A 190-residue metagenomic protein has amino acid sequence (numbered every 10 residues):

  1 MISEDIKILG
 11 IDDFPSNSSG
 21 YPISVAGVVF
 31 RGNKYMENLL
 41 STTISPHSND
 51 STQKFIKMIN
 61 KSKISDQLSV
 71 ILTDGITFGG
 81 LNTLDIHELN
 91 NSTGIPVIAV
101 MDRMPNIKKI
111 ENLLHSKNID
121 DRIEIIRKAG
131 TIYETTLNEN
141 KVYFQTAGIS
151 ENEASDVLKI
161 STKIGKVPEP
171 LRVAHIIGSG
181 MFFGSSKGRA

Functional and structural regions predicted by a protein language model:
M1-S18: Two-metal-ion RNase H-like nuclease active-site motif
S3, P22, P46, D50-K54 (+5 more regions): Conserved active-site and cofactor/substrate-binding residues in soluble primary-metabolism enzymes
I11-D12, S69-G75, I98-M101: Short glycine-rich or small-residue beta-strand-to-loop segments that form or flank ligand, phosphate, metal/Fe-S
F14-S18, G75-L84, R103-N106, I149-E151: Gly/Ser/Thr-rich loops at beta-strand to alpha-helix junctions that form or flank small-molecule/cofactor-binding
Y21-F78: A glycine-rich, hydrophobic loop/mini-helix early in the fold
S62, D66, L84-H87, N91: Domain-level cores of phosphate- or acyl-group-handling catalytic modules
I86-V142: Long, charge-dense
A147-A190: Charge-patterned, long linear interaction tracts outside catalytic cores
